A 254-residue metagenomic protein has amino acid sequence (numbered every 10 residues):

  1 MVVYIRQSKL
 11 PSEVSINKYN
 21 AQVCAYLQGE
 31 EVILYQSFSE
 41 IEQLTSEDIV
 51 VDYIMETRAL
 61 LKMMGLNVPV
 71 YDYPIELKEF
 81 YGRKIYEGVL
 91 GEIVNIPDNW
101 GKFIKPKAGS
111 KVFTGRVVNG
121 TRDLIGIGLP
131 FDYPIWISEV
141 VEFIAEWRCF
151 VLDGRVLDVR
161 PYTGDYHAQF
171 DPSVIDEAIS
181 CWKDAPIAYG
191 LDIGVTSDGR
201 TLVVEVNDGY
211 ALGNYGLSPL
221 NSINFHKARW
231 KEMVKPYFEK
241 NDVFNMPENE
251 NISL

Functional and structural regions predicted by a protein language model:
M1-Q28, V32-K183: Active-site nucleotide/adenylate-binding loops and adjacent lid/helix of ATP-dependent enzymes
C149, L191-I193, V206: A structural signal for short, well-ordered beta-strand segments
D171-I179, G190, V203, I223: Short amphipathic alpha-helical surface patches that serve as generic macromolecular interface elements
P186-S197: A short glycine-rich, hydrophobically flanked beta-strand micro-motif that places a catalytic Asp/Glu for divalent metal
S197-L254: C-terminal active-site "lid" helix and adjoining low-complexity regulatory extension at the edge of ATP-using catalytic
